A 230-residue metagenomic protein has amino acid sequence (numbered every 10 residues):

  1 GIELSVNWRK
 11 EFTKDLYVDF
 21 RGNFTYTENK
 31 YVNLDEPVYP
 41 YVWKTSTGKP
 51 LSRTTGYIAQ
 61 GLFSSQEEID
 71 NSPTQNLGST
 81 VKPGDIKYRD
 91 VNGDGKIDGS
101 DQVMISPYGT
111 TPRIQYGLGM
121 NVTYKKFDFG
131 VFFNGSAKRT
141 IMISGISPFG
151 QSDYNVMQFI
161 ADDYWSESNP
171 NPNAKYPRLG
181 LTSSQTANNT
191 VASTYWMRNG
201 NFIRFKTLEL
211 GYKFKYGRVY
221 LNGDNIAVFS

Functional and structural regions predicted by a protein language model:
I2, K14, K126-G130, G217: Repeated loop/turn-to-beta-strand initiation elements of outer-membrane beta-barrel proteins
I2, L16, P112-Y116, T123 (+2 more regions): Residues that define the transmembrane beta-barrel architecture of outer-membrane proteins
L4-V6, F20-G22, V131, V219-L221: Membrane-embedded beta-strand positions of outer-membrane beta-barrel proteins
L4-W8, L118-Y124, V131, L208-Y212: Residues on the lipid-exposed face of transmembrane beta-strands in outer-membrane beta-barrel proteins
S5, K96-S106, T111, M157 (+2 more regions): Extracytoplasmic loops and strand-loop junctions of Gram-negative outer membrane beta-barrel proteins
W8-K10, F24-K30, Y124-K126, G135-R139 (+2 more regions): Transmembrane beta-strands of outer-membrane beta-barrel pores
R9-T110, N169, I226-F229: Conserved small-residue
P83, S136-D224: Extracytoplasmic gating/loop element in the C-terminal half of outer-membrane beta-barrel translocons and assembly
